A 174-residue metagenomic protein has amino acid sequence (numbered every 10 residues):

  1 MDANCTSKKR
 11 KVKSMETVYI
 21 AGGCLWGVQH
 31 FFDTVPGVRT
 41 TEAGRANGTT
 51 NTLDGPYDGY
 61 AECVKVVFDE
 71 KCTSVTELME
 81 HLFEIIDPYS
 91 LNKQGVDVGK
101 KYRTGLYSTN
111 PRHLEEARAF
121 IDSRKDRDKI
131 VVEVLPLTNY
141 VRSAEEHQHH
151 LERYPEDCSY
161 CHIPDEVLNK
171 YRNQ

Functional and structural regions predicted by a protein language model:
D2-Q174: Flexible coil/turn and secondary-structure edge motifs
